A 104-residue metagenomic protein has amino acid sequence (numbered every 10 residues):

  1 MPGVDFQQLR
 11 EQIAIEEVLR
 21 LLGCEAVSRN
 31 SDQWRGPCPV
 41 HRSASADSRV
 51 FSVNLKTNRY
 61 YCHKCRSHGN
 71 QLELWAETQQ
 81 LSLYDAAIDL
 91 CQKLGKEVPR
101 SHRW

Functional and structural regions predicted by a protein language model:
M1-W104: N-terminal structured subdomain of primase-like DNA metabolism proteins
